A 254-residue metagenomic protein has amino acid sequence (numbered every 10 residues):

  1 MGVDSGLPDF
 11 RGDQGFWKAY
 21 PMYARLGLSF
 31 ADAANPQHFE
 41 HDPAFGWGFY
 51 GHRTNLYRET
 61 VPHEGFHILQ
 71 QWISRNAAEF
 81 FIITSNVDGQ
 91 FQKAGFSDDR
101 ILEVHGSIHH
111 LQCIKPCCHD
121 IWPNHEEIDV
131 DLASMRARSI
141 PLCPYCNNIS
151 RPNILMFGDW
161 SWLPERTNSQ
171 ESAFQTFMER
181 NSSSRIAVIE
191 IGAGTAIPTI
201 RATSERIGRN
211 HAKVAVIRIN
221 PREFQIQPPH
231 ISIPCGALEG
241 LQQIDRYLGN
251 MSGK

Functional and structural regions predicted by a protein language model:
M1-K254: Conserved catalytic alpha/beta core of Sir2/sirtuin-type deacylases, generalized to analogous enzyme cores that bind
